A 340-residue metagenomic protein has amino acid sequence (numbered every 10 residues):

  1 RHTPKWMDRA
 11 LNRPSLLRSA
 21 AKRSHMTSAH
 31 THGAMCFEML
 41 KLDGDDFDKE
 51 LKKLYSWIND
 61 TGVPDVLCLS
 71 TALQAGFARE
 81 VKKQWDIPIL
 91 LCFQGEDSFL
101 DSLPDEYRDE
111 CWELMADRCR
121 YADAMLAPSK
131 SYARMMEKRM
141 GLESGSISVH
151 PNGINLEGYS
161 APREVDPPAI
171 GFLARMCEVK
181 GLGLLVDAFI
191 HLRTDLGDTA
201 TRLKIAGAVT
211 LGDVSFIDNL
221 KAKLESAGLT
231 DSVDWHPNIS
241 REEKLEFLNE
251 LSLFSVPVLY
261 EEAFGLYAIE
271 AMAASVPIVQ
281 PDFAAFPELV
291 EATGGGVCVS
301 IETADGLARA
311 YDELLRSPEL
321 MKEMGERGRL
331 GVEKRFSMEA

Functional and structural regions predicted by a protein language model:
R1-S56: A conserved catalytic-core segment of Leloir-type glycosyltransferases
S131, G153: Carbohydrate-associated surface elements
R163-K180, V186-H191, K204: Conserved donor-binding/catalytic core segment of Leloir-type glycosyltransferases
R202-K221: Glycosyltransferase donor-sugar binding loop
I217-I239: Nucleotide-activated donor-binding/catalytic signature segment of Leloir-type glycosyltransferases, i.e., the conserved
P277-Q280: Short hydrophobic beta-strand element within catalytic cores of glycosyltransferases and related nucleotide-activated
A292, G296-A304, E313-P318: Conserved acidic donor-binding segment of nucleotide-sugar-dependent glycosyltransferases
G306-R309, E313, L320-K334: A short, well-ordered alpha-helix in the C-terminal region of glycosyltransferases
